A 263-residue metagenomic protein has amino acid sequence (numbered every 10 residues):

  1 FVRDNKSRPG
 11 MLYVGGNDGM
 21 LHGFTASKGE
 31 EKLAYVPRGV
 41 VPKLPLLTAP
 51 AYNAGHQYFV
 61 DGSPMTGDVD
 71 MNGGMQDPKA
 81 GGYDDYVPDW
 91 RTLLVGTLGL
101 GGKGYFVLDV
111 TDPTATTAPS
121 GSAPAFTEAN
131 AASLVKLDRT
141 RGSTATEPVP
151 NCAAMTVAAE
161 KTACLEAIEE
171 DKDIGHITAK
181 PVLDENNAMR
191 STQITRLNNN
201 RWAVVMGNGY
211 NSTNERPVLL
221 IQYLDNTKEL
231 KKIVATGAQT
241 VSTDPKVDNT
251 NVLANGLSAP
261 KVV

Functional and structural regions predicted by a protein language model:
F1-V263: A fold-level detector for beta-propeller and closely related beta-sheet-rich head/sensor domains
